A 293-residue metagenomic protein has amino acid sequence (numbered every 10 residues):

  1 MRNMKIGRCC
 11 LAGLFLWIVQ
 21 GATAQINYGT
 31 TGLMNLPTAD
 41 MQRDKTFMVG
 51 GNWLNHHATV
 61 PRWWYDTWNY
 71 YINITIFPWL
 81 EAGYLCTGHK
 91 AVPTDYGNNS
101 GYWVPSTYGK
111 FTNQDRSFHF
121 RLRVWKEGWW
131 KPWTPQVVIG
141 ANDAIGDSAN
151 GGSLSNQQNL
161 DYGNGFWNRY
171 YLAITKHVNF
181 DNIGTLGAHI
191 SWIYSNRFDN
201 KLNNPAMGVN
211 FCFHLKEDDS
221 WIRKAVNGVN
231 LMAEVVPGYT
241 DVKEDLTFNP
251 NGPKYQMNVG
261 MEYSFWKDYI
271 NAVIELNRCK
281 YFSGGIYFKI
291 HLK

Functional and structural regions predicted by a protein language model:
R2-L11: Bacterial N-terminal signal peptides that target proteins for export
I18-A24: Sec/Tat signal peptide C-region and signal peptidase I cleavage site
A24-Y170, V178-D181, V229, G238-D241 (+2 more regions): Transmembrane beta-barrel domains of Gram-negative outer membranes and organellar outer membranes
F47-V49, Y70, A82-Y84, W133-I139 (+7 more regions): Transmembrane beta-strands of outer-membrane beta-barrel proteins
N73, R121-W125, T175-H177, N210-H214 (+2 more regions): Transmembrane beta-barrel domains of outer membrane proteins
S117-L122, C279-K293: Outer-membrane beta-barrel "beta-signal"
N159-K243: Detector for outer-membrane/organellar transmembrane beta-barrel domains, recognizing the amphipathic beta-strand
